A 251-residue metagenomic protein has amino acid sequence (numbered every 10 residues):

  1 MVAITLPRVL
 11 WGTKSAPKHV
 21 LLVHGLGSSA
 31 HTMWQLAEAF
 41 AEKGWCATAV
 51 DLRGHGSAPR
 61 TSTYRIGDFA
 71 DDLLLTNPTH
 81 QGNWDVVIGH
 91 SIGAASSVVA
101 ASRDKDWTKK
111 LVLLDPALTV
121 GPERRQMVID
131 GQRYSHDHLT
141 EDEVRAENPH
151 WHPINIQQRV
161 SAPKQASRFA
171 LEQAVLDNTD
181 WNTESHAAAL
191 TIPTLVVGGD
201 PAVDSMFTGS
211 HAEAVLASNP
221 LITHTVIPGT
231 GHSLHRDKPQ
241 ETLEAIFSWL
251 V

Functional and structural regions predicted by a protein language model:
V9-P59: Conserved HGGG/HGGXW glycine-rich cap/lid loop of the alpha/beta-hydrolase fold
E42, C46-I88, T230, E244: Active-site loop/oxyanion-hole signature of alpha/beta-hydrolase fold enzymes
G89-G93, S97: Gly/Ala-rich beta-loop-alpha elbow adjacent to hydrolase catalytic centers
V98-S102, W107-L139: Flexible "cap/lid" loop of the alpha/beta hydrolase fold
E123-M127, H136-A189: Conserved alpha/beta-hydrolase catalytic His-Asp/Glu region
L190, V196-G198: Short beta-strand/loop motif that positions the catalytic acidic residue of the alpha/beta-hydrolase fold
G198-T230: Conserved loop-alpha-helix segment in the C-terminal half of the alpha/beta-hydrolase fold that carries the catalytic
T230-P239: Catalytic histidine-centered segment of alpha/beta-hydrolase-like enzymes
